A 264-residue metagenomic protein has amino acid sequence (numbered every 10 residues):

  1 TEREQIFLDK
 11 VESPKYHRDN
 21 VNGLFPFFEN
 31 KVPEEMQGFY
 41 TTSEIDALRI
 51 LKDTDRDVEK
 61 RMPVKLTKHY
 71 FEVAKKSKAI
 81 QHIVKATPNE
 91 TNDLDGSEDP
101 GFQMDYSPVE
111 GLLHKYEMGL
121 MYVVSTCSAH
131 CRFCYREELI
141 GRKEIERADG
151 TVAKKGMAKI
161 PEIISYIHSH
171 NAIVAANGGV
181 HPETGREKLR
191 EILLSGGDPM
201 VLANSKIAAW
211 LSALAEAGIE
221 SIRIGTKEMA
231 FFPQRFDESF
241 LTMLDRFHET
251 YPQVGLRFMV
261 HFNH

Functional and structural regions predicted by a protein language model:
T1-E117: Flexible, acidic/Gly-rich N-terminal and inter-domain linker regions that tether and position cofactor-handling modules
Y70, C131, I224: Conserved, mostly hydrophobic/aromatic
F71, Y122, H261: Residues in well-ordered beta-strands of folded domains
V84, P88, R235-F236, F240: Solvent-exposed, flexible loop/coil residues
D99-K154: Glycine-rich active-site/cofactor-binding loop and its immediate structural neighborhood
R136-S239, F247-H264: Core AdoMet radical
